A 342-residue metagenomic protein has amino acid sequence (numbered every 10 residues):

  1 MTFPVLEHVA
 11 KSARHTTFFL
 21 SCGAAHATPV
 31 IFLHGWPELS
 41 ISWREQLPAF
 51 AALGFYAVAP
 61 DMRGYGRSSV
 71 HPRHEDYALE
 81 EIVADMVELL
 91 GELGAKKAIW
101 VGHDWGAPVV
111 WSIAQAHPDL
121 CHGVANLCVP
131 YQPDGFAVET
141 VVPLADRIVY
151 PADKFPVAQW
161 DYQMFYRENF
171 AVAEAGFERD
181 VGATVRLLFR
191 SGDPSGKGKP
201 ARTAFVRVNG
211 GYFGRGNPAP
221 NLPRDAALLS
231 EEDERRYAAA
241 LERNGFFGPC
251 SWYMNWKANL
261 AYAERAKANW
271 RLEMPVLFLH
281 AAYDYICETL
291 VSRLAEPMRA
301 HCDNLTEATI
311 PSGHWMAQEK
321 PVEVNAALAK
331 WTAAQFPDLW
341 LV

Functional and structural regions predicted by a protein language model:
T2-V5, Y65-K97, V101, W105-L305: Flexible "cap/lid" subdomain of the alpha/beta-hydrolase fold that forms the substrate-access gate
E7-V9, A57-A59, E307-T309: Conserved beta-strand scaffold positions in the cores of enzyme catalytic domains, especially in NTP/NDP-utilizing
K11-R14, E38, N255-Y262: Short gly/ser/thr-rich secondary-structure transition/capping motifs
A13-C22: A short loop-to-beta-strand scaffold at the N-terminal edge of the catalytic core in hydrolase folds
S21-V70, H103: Conserved HGGG/HGGXW glycine-rich cap/lid loop of the alpha/beta-hydrolase fold
G35, A78, D104, E319-K320: Active-site helix-initiating loop/hinge in glycosyltransferases
W36, S40-W43, W105, W111 (+3 more regions): Signature tryptophan residues that serve as conserved aromatic anchors
D303-V342: Catalytic active-site module of serine/aspartate enzymes centered on a nucleophile-bearing elbow/loop
